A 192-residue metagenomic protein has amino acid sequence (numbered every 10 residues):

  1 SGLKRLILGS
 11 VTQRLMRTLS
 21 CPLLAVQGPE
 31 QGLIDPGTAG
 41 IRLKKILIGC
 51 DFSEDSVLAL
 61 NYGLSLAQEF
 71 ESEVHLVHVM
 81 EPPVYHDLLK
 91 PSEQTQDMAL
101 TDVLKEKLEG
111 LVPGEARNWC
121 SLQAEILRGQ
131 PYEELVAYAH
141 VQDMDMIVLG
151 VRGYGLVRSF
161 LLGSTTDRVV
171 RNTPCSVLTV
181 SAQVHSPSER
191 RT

Functional and structural regions predicted by a protein language model:
S1-I34, A137-E189: Gly/Ser-rich helix-loop-strand patches that form or flank binding pockets for ribonucleotide-derived cofactors
E30-K44: Intrinsically disordered, low-complexity Ser/Thr-rich linker and spacer segments in cell-wall-related proteins
G40-D97, S121-Q123, N172-T173, A182-P187 (+1 more regions): Small/aliphatic-rich secondary-structure junction motif
Q94-E106: A short acidic, glycine-rich active-site loop that binds or catalyzes chemistry on phosphate/adenosine moieties
G114-C120: Short helix-capping segments at alpha-helix termini
I126-E134: Charged docking surfaces used in two-component/phosphorelay signaling
